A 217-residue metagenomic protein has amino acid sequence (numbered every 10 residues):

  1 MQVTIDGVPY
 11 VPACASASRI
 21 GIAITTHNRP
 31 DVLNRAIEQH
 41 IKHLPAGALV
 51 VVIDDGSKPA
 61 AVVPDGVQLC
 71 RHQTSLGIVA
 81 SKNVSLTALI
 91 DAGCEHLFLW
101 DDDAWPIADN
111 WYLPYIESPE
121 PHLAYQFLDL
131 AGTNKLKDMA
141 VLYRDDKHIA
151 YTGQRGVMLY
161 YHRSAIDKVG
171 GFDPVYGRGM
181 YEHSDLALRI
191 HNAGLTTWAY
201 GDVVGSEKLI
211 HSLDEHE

Functional and structural regions predicted by a protein language model:
M1-E38: N-proximal low-complexity "stem/linker" segments adjacent to membrane-targeting elements
E38-G47: Short, acidic, metal-binding catalytic loop of nucleotide-sugar glycosyltransferases
G47-S57, C70-H72: Short beta-strand/loop segment that forms part of the nucleotide-sugar
V52-V62, A104-W105: A conserved acidic beta->alpha catalytic loop
H72-L89: Glycine-rich, basic loop-to-helix element that forms the pyrophosphate-binding segment of sugar-nucleotide handling
C94-W105: Short beta-strand-to-loop acidic/aromatic patch adjacent to the donor-nucleotide binding site
I107-D109, L113-P174: Conserved catalytic core of nucleotide-sugar-dependent glycosyltransferases
V175-E217: C-terminal catalytic/acceptor-binding lobe
